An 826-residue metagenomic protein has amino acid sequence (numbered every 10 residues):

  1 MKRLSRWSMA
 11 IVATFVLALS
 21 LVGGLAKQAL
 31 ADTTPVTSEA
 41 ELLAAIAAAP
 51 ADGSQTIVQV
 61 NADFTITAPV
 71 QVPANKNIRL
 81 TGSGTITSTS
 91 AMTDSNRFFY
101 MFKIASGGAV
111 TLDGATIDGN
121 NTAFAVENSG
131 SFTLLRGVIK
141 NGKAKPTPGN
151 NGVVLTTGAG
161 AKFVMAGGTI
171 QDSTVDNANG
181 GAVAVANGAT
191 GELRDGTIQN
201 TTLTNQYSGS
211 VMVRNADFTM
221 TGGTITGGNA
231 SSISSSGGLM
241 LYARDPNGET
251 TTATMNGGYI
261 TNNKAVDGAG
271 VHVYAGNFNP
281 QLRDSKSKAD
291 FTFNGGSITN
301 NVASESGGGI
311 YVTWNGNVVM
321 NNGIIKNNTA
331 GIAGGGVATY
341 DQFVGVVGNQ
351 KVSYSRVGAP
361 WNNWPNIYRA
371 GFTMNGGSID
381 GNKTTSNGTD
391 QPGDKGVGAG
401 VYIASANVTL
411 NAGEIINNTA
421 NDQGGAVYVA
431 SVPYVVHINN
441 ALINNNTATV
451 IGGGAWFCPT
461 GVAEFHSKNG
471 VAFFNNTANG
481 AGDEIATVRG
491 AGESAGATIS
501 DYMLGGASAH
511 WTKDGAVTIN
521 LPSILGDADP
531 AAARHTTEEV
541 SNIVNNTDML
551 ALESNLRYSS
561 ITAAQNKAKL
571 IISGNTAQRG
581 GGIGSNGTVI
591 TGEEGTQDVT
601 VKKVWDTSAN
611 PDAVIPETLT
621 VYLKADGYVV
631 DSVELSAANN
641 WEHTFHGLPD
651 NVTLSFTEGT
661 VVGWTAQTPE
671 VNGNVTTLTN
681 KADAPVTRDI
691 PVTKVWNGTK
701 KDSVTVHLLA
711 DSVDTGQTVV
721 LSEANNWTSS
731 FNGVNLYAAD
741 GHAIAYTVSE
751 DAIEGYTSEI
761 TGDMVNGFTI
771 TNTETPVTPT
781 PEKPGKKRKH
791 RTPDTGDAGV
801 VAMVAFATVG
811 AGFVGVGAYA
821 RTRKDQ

Functional and structural regions predicted by a protein language model:
R3, G24-A51, K783-K786: Low-complexity, acidic Ser/Thr/Pro-rich repeat tracts that form intrinsically disordered stalk/linker regions of very
R3-S8, F15-L19, I225, T329 (+5 more regions): Solvent-exposed loop/turn and edge beta-strand elements of beta-rich ligand-binding domains
T37-L42, Q55-I78, G84-S88: N-terminal extracellular ligand-recognition/capping segment immediately after the signal peptide
A51-T56, Q71-G82, F99-D118, A123-K145 (+16 more regions): Surface-exposed loop/turn motifs in large extracellular/passenger domains
D63-F64, G84-T85, A478-N479, V662-G663 (+1 more regions): Acidic glycine-/aspartate-rich tracts in secreted/extracellular proteins
T87-D94, G108: A broadly used, surface-exposed interaction patch
N179, Y207, S235, D267 (+7 more regions): Beta-rich catalytic cores
